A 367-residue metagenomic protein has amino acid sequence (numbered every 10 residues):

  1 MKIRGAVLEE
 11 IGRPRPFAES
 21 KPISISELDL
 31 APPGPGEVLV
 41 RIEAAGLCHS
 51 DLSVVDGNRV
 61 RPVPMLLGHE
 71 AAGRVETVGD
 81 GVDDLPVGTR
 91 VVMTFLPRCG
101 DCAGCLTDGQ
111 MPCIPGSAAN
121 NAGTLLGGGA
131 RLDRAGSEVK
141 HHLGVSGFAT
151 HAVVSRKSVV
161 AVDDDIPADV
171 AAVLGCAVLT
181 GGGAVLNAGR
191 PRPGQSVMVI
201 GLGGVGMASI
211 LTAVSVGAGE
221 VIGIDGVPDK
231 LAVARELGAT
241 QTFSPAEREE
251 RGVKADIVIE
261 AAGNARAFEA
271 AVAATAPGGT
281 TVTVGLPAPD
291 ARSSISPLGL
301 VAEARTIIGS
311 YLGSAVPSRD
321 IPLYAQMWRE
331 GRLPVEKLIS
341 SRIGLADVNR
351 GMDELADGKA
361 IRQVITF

Functional and structural regions predicted by a protein language model:
M1, E269-V272, S318-F367: C-terminal hydrophobic helical "lid"/dimerization subdomain of Rossmann-like NAD(P)H-dependent oxidoreductases
L30-A45, V55-L106, M111, A119 (+1 more regions): Glycine-rich beta-strand-centered segment in the early N-terminal region that forms part of a ligand/cofactor-binding
G88, G194, A239, K254-D256 (+2 more regions): Local beta-strand N-terminus motif with an aromatic residue
D101-I200: NAD(P)H dinucleotide-binding glycine-rich loop of Rossmann-like/cofactor-binding domains, especially the beta1-alpha1
S196-M207, L211-A270: Adenosine-nucleotide cofactor-binding segment
A265-R332, F367: Glycine-rich phosphate-binding loop and adjacent beta-alpha segment of Rossmann(oid) nucleotide-cofactor-binding
